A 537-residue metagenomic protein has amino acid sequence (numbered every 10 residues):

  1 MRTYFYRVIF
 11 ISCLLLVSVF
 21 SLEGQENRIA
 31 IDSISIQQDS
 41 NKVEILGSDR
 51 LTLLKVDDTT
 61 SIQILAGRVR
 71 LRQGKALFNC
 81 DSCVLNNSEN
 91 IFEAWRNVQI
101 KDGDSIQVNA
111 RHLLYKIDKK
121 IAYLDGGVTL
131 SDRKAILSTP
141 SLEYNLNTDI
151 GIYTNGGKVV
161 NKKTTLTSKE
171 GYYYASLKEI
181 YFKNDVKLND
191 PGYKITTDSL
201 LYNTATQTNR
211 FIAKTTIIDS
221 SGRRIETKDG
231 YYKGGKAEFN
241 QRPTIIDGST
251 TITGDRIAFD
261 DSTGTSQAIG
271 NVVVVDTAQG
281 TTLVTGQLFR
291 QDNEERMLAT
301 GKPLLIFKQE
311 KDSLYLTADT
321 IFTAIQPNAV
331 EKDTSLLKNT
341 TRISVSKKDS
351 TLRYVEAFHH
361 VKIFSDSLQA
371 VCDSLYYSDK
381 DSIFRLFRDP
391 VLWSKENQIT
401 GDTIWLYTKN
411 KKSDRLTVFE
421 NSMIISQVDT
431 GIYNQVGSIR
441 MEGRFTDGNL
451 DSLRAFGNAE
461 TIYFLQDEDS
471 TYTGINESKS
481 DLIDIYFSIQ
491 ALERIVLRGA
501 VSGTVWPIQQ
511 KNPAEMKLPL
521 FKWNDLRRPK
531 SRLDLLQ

Functional and structural regions predicted by a protein language model:
M1-R28: Bacterial Sec-dependent N-terminal signal peptides
G24-Q537: N-terminal amphipathic/hydrophobic interface segments
